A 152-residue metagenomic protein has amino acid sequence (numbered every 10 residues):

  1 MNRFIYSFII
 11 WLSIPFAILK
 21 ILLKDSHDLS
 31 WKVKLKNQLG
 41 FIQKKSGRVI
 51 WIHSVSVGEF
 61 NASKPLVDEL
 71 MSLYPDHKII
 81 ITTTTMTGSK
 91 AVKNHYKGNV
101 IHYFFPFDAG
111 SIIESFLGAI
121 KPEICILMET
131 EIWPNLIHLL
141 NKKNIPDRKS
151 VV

Functional and structural regions predicted by a protein language model:
M1-L29: Helix-enriched interaction subdomains in cytosolic or periplasmic regions, typified by TIR/SEFIR signaling/NADase cores
I18-V152: Active-site and donor-binding regions of nucleotide-sugar-utilizing enzymes
